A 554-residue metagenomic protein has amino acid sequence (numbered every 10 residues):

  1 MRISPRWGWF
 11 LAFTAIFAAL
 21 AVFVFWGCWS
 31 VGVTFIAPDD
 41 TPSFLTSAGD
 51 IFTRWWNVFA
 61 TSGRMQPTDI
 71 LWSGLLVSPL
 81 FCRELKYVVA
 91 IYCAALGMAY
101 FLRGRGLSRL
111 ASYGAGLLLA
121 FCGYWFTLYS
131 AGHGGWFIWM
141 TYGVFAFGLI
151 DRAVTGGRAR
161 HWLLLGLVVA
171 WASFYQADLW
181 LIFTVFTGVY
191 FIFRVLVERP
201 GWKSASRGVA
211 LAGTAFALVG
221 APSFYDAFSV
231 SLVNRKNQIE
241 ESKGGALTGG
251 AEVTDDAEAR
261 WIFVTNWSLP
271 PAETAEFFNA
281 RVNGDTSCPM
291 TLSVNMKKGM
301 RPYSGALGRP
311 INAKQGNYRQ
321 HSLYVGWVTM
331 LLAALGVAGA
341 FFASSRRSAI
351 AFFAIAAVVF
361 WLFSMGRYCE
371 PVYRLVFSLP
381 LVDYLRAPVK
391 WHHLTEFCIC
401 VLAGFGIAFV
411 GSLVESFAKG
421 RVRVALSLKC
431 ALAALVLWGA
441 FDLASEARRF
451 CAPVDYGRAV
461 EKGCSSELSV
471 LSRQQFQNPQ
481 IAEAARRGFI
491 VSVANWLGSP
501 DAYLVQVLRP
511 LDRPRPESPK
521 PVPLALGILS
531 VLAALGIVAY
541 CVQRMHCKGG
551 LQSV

Functional and structural regions predicted by a protein language model:
M1-W26, R207-G208, A212-T214, L331-A334 (+4 more regions): Start-transfer (signal-anchor) and selected internal transmembrane alpha helices of multi-pass inner/ER membrane
P5, E198-V209, V294-A306, L332-P371 (+2 more regions): Membrane-interface helix-loop-helix junctions at transmembrane boundaries of multi-pass membrane enzymes, predominantly
L11-A18, L167, G201-Y225, K243-A251 (+2 more regions): Hydrophobic alpha-helical membrane-interfacial segments at the cytosolic entry of transmembrane helices
F17-A19, Y92-R105, L110-L196, G208-D226 (+2 more regions): Membrane-embedded helix bundles of polyisoprenyl
F17-A95, F101, L117-M140, D255-V325 (+2 more regions): Membrane-interface coil-to-helix junctions
S43-M65, P222-G336, P453-G527: Periplasmic/ER-lumenal interhelical loops and adjacent helix-loop junctions in multi-pass membrane proteins
K86-V89, L118-V144, F174-I182, R319-T329 (+2 more regions): Membrane-interface micro-motifs in multi-pass membrane enzymes
F183-F216, A227, Q238, S242 (+2 more regions): Perimembrane helix-loop-helix junctions
